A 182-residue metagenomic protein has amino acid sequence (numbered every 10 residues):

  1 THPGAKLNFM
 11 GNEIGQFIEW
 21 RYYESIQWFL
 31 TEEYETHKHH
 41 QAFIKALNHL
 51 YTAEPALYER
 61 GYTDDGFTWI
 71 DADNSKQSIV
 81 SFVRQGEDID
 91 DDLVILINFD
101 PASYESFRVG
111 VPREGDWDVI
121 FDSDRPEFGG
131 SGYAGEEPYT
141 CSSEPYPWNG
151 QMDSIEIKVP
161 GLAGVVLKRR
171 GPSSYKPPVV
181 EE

Functional and structural regions predicted by a protein language model:
T1-N8, N12-E182: Carbohydrate-interacting/catalytic domains
